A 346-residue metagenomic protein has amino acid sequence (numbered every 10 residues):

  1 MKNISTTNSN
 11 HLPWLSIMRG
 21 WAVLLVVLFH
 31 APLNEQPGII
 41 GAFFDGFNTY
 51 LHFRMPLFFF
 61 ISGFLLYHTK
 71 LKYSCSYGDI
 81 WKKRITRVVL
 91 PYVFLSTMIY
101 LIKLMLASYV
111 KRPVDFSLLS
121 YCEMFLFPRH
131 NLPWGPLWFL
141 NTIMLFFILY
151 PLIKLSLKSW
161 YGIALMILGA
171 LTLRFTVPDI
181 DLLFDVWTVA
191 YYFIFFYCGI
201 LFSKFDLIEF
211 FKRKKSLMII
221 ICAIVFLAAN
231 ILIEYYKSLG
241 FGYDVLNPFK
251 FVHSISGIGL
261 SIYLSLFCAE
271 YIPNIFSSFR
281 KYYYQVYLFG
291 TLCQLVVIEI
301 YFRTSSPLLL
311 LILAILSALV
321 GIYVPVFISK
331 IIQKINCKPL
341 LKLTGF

Functional and structural regions predicted by a protein language model:
M1-L171, T304-F346: Membrane-cytosol interface segments of multi-pass membrane proteins, especially ER/Golgi lipid-handling enzymes
N3-T6, E209-S277, L308-L310: Alpha-helical transmembrane segments and terminal signal-anchor/GPI-anchor hydrophobic tails, characterized by long
L24-A31, M166-D179, C222-Y236, V286 (+1 more regions): Aromatic-anchored segments of alpha-helical transmembrane domains
F43-M55, F127-T142, V177-F195, I231-L260 (+1 more regions): Interfacial loop-to-helix transition and helix-capping segments at the boundaries of transmembrane helices
F64-H68, F146, Y150-L155, Y192-I208 (+4 more regions): Hydrophobic transmembrane alpha-helices
T86, L90-M98, G257, S261 (+2 more regions): Hydrophobic alpha-helical transmembrane segments of multipass membrane transporters and ion channels, focusing on
G162-I208: Loop-centered beta-sheet repeat module
A164-F175, I219-E234, I258-Y263, I315-K330: Hydrophobic core of alpha-helical transmembrane segments in multi-pass integral membrane proteins
